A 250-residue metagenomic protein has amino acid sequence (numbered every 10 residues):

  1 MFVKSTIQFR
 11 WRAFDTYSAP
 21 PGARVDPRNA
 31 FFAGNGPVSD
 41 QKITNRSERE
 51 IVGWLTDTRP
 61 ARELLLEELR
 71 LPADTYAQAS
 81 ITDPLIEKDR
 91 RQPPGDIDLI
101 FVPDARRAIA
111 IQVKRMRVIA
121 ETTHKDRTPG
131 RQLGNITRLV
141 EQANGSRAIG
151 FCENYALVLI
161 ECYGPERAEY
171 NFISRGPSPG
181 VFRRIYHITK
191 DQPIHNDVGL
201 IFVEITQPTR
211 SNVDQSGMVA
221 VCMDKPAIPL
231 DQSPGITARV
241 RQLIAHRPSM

Functional and structural regions predicted by a protein language model:
F2-D96, V102-A105, R117, S249-M250: Acidic-basic catalytic patches of nuclease active cores, encompassing PD-(D/E)XK and other metal-cofactor nuclease
R28-F32, R184-M250: Charged, low-complexity C-terminal accessory regions
P94-D96, R106-A108, E141, F151: Short connector loops at helix/strand junctions that flank enzyme active sites, especially segments positioning acidic
L99-F101, R107-T123, S146: Conserved catalytic cores of phosphodiester-cleaving nucleases, focusing on short active-site segments
E121, L133-G134: SAM-dependent methyltransferase catalytic-core segment centered on the flexible catalytic loop and adjoining short
D126-R127: Short, charged/polar, low-complexity loop and linker segments that flank or interrupt alpha-helical bundles
G134-S211: Nucleic-acid nuclease catalytic cores
